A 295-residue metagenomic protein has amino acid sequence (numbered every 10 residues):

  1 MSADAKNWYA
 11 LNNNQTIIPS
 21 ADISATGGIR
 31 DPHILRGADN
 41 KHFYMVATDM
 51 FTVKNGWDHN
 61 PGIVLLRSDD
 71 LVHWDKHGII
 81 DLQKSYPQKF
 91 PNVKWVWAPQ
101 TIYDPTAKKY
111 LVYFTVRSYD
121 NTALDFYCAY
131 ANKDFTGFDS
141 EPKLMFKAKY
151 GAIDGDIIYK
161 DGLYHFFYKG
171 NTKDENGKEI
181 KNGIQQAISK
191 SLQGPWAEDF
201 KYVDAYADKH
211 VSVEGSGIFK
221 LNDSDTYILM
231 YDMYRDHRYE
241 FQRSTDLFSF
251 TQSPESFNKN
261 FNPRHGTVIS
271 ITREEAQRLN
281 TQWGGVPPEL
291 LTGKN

Functional and structural regions predicted by a protein language model:
M1-V96, I102-K209, L221-T226, Y231-N295: Beta-rich carbohydrate-recognition and catalytic domains
H210-I218: A short, acidic, amphipathic alpha-helical segment used as a generic capping/interface helix at domain edges
